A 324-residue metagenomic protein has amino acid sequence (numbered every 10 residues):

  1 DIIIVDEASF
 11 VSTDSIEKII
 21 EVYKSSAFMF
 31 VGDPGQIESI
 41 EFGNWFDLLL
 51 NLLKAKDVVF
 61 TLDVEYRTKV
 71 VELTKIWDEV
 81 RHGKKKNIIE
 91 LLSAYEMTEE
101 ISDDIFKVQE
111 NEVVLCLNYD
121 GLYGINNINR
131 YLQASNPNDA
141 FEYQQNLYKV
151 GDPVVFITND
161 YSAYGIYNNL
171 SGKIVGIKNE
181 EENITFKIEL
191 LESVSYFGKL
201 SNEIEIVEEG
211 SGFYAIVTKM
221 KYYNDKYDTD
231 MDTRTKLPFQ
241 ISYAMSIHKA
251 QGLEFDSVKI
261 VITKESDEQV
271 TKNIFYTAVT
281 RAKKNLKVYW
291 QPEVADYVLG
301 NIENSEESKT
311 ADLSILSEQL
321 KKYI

Functional and structural regions predicted by a protein language model:
D1-I2, S25-M29, N285-K287: Loop/turn-to-beta-strand initiation segments
D6-E7, G32: Walker B catalytic acidic pair
F10-S12, I37-E38: Catalytic P-loop NTPase motifs of RecA-like helicase/translocase cores
T13-S26, L48: Short, conserved "post-DEAD/DEAH" coupling segment immediately C-terminal to helicase motif II within the SF2/RecA-like
E21-K24, L53-K54, T280-A282: Short, conserved loop/helix-junction motifs that constitute active-site signature segments in enzyme catalytic cores
G35-E180, I184-K187, E192-G198, T218 (+1 more regions): Conserved helicase motor core of P-loop NTPases
L48-L49, S257-I324: Helicase C-terminal subdomain and adjacent C-terminal extension
N138-Y276: Conserved nucleotide-binding/hydrolysis modules and their immediate coupling elements across P-loop/ASCE NTPase motors
